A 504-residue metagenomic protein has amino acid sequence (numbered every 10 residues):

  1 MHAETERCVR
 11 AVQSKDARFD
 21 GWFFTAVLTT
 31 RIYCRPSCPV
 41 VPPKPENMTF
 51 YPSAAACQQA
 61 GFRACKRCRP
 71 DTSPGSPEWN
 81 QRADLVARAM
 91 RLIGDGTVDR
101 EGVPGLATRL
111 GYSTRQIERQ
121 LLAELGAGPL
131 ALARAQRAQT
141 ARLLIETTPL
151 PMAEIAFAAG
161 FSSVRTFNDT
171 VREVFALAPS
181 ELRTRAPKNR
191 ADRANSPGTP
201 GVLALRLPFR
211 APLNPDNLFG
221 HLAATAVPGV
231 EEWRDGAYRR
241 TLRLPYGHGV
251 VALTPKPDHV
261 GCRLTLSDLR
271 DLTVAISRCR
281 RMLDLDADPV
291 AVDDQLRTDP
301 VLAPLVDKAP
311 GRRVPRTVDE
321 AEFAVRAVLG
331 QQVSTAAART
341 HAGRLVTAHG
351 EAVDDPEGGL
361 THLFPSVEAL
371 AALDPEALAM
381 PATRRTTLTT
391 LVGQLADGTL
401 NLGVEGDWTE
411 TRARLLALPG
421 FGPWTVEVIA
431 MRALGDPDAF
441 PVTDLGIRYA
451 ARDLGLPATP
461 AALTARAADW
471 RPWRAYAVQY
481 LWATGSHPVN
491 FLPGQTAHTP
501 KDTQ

Functional and structural regions predicted by a protein language model:
M1-Q504: HhH-family (HhH-GPD) DNA N-glycosylase catalytic core used in base-excision repair
